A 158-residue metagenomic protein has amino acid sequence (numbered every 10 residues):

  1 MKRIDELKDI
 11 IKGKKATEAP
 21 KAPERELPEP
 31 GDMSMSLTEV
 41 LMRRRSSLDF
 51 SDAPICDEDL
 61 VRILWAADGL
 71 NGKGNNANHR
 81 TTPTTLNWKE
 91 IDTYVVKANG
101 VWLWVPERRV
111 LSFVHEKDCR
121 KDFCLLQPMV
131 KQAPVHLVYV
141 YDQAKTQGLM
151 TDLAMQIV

Functional and structural regions predicted by a protein language model:
M1-A133: N-terminal amphipathic, basic helical "cap/leader" segment at the start of enzyme domains
R44, I63, T93, V135-V158: Small-aliphatic-rich amphipathic alpha-helix that forms the alpha element of a beta-alpha
